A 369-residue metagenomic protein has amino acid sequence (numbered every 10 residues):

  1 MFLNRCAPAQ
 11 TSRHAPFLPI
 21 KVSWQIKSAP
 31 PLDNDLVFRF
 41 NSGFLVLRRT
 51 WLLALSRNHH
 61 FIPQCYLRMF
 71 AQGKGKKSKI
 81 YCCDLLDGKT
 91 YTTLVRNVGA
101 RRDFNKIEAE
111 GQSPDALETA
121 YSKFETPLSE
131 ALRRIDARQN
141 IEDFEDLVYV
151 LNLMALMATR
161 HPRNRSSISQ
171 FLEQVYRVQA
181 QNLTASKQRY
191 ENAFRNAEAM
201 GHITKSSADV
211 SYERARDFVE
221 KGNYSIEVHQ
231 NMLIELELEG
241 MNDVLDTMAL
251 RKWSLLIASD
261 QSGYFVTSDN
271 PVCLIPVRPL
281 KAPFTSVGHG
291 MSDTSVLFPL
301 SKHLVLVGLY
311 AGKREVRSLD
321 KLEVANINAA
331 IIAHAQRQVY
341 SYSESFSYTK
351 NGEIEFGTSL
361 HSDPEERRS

Functional and structural regions predicted by a protein language model:
F2-L3, Q10, F17-K21, Q25: Charged/polar low-complexity intrinsically disordered segments
L3-R5, L18, L36, S42-L45: Short hydrophobic targeting helices and cationic amphipathic motifs that mediate membrane/organellar targeting
R39-F40, M154: Interdomain "switch/hinge" adjacent to the Bergerat
W51-N58, Q64-S369: Alpha-helical structural context detector biased toward long hydrophobic helices
